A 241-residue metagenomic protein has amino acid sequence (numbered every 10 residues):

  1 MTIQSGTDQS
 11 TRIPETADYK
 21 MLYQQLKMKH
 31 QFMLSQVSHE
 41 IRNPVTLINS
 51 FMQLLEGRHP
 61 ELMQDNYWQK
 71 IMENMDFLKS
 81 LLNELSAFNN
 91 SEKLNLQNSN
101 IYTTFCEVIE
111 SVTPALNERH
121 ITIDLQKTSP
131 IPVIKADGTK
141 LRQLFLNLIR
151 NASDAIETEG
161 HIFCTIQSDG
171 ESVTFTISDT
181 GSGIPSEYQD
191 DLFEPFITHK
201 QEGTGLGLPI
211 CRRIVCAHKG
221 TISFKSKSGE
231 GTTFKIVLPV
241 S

Functional and structural regions predicted by a protein language model:
P14-S38: Conserved HAMP-HisKA connector
S91-L94, V133-A136, H199: Conserved micro-motifs of the catalytic ATP-binding
Q97-E110: A conserved beta-strand-to-alpha-helix junction within the catalytic ATP-binding
N117, T122-P132: Conserved catalytic submotifs in the C-terminal HATPase_c
I184-F196: Short conserved segment of the HATPase_c
G207, C211: Short alpha-helical Gxxx[C/S/T] motif in the catalytic ATP-binding
